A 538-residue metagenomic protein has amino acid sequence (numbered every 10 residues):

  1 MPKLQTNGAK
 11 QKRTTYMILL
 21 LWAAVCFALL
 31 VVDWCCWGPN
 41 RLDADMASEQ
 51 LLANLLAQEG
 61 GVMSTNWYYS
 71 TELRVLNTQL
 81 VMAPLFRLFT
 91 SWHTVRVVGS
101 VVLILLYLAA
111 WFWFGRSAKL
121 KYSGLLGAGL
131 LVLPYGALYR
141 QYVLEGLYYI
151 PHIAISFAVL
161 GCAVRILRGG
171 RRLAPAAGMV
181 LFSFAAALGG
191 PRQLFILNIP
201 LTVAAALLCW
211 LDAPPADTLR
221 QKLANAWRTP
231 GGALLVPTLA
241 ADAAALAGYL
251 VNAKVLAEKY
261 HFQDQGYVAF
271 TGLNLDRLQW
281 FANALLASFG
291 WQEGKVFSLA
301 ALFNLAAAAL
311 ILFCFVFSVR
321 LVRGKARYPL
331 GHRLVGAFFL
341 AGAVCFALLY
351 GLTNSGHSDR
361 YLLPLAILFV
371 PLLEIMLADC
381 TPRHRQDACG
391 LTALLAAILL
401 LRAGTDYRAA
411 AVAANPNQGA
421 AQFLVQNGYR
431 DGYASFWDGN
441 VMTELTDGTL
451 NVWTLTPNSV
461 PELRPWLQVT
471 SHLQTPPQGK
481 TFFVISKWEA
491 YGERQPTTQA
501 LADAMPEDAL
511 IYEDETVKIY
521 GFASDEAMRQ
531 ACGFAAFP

Functional and structural regions predicted by a protein language model:
T15-A24, A174-L181, L239, A306-L312 (+2 more regions): Signature aromatic-anchored transmembrane alpha helix within multi-pass, membrane-resident enzymes that catalyze glycan
C35-A44, A57-A83, H93-T94: Membrane-proximal lumenal/periplasmic loop motifs of glycosylation machinery
T71, V75, L120-L167, H357-F369 (+1 more regions): Membrane-interface micro-motifs in multi-pass membrane enzymes
V98-Y122, A158-G161, F313-F317: Transmembrane-helix motifs of polytopic, lipid-linked glycan transferases
L147-I155, A301-L310, R333-T381: Hydrophobic/aromatic-rich transmembrane helices and adjacent perimembrane loops
A174-P200, A243: Membrane-interface alpha helices of multi-pass inner-membrane proteins
N427-L463: Short periplasmic/luminal acceptor-recognition loop of GT-C membrane glycosyltransferases, typified by
T449-R529, G533-A536: Luminal/periplasmic acceptor-recognition loop/helix of membrane-associated glycosyltransferases
